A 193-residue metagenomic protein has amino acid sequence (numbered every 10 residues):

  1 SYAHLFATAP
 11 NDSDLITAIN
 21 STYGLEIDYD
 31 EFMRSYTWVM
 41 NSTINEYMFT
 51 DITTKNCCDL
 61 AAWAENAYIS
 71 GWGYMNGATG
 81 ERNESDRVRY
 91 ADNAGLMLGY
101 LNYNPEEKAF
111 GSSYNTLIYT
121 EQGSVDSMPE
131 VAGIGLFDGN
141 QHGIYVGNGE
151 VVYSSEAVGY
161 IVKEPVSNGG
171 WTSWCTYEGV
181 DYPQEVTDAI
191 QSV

Functional and structural regions predicted by a protein language model:
S1-E106, G139-Q141, V152-S154, V158 (+1 more regions): N-terminal capping segments
R89, S127-M128: Residue "hotspots" at secondary-structure boundaries inside conserved domains
P105-T116: Short, well-structured active-site flanking segments
Y119-S127: Short alpha-helix capping/helix-loop boundary micro-motifs
V131-I134: Loop/turn positions that initiate beta-strands
Q141-G147: Short beta-strand-centered aromatic/proline hotspots
Y160-V166: Double-stranded beta-helix
